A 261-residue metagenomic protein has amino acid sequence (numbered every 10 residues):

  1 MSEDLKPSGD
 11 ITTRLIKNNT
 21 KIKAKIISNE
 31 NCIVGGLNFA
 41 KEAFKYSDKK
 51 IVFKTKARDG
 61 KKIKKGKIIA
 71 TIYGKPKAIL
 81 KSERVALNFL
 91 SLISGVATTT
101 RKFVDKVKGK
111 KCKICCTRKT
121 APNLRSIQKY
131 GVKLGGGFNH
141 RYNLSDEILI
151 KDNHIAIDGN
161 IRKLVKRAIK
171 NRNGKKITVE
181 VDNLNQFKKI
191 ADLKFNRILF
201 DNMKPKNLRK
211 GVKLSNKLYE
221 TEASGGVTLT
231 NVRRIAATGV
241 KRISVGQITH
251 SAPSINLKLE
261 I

Functional and structural regions predicted by a protein language model:
M1-L193, R197, K206-L214, Y219-A223 (+3 more regions): Acidic/glycine-rich phosphate/pyrophosphate-binding loops and surrounding catalytic core that coordinate Mg2+
F200: Active-site core of metal-dependent hydrolases
M203: Glycine/alanine-rich phosphate-binding loops at beta-alpha junctions
K258-I261: Active-site loop ensemble at the mouth of alpha/beta enzyme cores that anchors a bound cofactor
